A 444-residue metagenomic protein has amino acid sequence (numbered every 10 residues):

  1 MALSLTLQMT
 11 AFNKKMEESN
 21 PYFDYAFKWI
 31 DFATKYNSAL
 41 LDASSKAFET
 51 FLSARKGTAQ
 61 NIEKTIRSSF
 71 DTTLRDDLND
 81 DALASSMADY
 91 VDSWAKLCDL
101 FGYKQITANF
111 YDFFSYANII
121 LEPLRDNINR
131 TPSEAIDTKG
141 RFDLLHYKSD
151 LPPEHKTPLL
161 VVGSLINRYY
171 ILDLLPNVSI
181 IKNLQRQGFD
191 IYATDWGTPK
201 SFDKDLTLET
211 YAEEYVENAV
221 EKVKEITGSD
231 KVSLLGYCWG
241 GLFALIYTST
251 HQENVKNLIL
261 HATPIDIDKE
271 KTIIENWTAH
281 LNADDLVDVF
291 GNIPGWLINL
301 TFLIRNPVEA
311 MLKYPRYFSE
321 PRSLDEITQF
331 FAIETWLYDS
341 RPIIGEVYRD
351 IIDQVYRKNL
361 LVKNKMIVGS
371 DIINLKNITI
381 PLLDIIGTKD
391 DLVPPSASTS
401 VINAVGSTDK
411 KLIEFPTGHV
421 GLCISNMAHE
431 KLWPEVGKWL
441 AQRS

Functional and structural regions predicted by a protein language model:
A2-A95, D99, E225, S229 (+1 more regions): Alpha/beta-hydrolase-fold enzymes
I62, I66-Y147, L175: Low-complexity, highly charged intrinsically disordered N-terminal segments that act as targeting/localization
I119-P123, N129-K200: Short, surface-exposed "cap/lid" segments of acyl-processing enzymes
D205-I226: Alpha/beta-hydrolase active-site loop
L235-G240, A244: Gly/Ala-rich beta-loop-alpha elbow adjacent to hydrolase catalytic centers
I378, D384-I386, D390: Short beta-strand/loop motif that positions the catalytic acidic residue of the alpha/beta-hydrolase fold
I380, P394-N403: Short alpha-helix in the alpha/beta-hydrolase fold that links the catalytic acid
L392-P395, L412, P416-K431: Catalytic histidine-centered segment of alpha/beta-hydrolase-like enzymes
